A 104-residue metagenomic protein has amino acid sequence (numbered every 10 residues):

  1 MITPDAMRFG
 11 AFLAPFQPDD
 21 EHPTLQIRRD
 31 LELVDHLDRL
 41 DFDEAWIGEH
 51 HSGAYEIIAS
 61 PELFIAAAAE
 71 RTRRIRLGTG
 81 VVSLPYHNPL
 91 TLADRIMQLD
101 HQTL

Functional and structural regions predicted by a protein language model:
M1-L77: N-terminal beta1-alpha1-beta2 module of alpha/beta enzyme domains
P18, S52-G53, L84-H87, T91: Glycine-/small-residue-rich active-site loops that bind phosphorylated ligands and cofactors
L25-R28, P85-Q98: Glycine-rich anion/phosphate-binding loops
F42, T103-L104: A structural motif
A59-L63, L92-H101: A broadly tuned preference for mixed-charge, low-complexity surface segments
T72, T79, I96, D100-T103: Generic hydrophobic/packing signal
G78-L84: Structural motif corresponding to the early beta-alpha repeats
